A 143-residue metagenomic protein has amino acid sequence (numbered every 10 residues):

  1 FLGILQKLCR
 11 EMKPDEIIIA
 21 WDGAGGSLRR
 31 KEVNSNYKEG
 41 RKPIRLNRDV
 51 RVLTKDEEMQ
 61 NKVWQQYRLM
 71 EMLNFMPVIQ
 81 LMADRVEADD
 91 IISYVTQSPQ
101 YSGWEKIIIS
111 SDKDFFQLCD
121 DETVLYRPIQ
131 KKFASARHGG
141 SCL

Functional and structural regions predicted by a protein language model:
F1-I109, F115-A134: Noncatalytic, basic helical substrate-engagement surface that gates or grips nucleic-acid strands
K131-L143: A short, charged helix-loop
